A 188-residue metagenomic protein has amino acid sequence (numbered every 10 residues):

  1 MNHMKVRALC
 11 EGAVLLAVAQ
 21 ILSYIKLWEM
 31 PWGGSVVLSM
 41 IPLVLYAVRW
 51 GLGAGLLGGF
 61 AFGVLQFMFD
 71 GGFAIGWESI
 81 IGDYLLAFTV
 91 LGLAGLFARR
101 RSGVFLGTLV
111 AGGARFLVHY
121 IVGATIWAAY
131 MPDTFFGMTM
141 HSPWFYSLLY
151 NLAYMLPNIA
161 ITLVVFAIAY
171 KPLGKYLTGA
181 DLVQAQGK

Functional and structural regions predicted by a protein language model:
M1-L16, S142-K188: Alpha-helical transmembrane segments and their cytosolic interface
M1-R49, G53-L57: Hydrophobic transmembrane alpha-helices
N2, R7-I21, S79-W127, F166: Short helix-perturbing small/polar motifs within transmembrane alpha-helices
N2-R7, P31, S39, W50 (+4 more regions): Juxtamembrane/transmembrane-helix boundary motifs in multi-pass membrane proteins
L9-V14, I41, L52-F60, W77-I81 (+5 more regions): Hydrophobic alpha-helical transmembrane segments
L22-S35, A61-L96, Y120, A124-F135: Interfacial aromatic-anchored transmembrane helix boundaries in multi-pass membrane proteins
I41-V44, F67-D70, A87, L91 (+3 more regions): Hydrophobic transmembrane alpha-helices of multi-pass small-molecule transporters
V48-W50, L93-R99, I168-L177: Structural signal for the C-terminal ends of transmembrane alpha-helices and the immediately following loop
